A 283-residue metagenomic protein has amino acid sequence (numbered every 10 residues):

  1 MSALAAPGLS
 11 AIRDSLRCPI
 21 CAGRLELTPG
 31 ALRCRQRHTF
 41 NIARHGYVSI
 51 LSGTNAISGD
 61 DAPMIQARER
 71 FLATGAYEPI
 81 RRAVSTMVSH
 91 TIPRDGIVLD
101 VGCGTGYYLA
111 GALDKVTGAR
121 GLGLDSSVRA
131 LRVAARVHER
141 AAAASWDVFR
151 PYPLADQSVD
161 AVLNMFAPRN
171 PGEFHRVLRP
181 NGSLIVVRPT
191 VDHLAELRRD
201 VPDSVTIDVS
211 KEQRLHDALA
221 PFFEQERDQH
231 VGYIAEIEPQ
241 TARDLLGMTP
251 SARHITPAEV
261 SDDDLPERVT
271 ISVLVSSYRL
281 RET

Functional and structural regions predicted by a protein language model:
S2-S58: N-terminal auxiliary segments of SAM/dcSAM-dependent transferases
R13-D14, Q229-T283: Conserved Class I S-adenosyl-L-methionine
I57-A83: Class I SAM-dependent methyltransferase Rossmann-like catalytic core, especially the SAM/SAH-binding loop
R94-G104: Conserved class I S-adenosyl-L-methionine
T105-T117: Conserved SAM-binding loop of SAM-dependent methyltransferases across substrates and taxa, primarily the Class I
D125-R129: Conserved SAM/SAH-binding beta-strand->alpha-helix loop
F149-A161: A short acidic, Gly/Pro-enriched loop at the edge of an enzyme's catalytic core that lines a small-molecule cofactor
G182-P189: Conserved beta-strand signature within the Rossmann-like core of class I S-adenosyl-L-methionine
